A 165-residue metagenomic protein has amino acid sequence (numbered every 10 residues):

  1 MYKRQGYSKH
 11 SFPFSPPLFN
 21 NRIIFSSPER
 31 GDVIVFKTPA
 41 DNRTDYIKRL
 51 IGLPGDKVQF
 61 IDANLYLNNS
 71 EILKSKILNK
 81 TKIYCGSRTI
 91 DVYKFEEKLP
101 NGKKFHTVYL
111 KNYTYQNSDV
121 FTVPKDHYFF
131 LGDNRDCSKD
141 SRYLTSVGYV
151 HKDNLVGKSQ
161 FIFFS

Functional and structural regions predicted by a protein language model:
K3-S165: Soluble "head" domains of membrane/secretory-pathway proteins
